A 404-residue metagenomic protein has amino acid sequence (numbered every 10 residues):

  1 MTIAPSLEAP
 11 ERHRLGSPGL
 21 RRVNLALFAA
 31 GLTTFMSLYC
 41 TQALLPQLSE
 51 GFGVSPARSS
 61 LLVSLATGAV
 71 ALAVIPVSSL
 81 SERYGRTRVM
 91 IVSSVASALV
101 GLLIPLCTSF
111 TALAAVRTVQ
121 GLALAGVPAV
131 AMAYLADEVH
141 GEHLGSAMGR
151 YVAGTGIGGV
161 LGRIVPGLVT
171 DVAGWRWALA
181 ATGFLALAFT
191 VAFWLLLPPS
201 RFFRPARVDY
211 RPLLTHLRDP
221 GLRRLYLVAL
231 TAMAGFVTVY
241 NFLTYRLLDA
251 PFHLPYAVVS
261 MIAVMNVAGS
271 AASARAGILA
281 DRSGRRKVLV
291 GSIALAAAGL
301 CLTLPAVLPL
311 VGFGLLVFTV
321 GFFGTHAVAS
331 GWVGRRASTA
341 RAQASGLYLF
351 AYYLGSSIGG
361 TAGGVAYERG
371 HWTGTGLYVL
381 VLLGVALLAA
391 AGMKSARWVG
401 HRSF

Functional and structural regions predicted by a protein language model:
E8-P18, L197-V228: Juxtamembrane intracellular "pre-TM" segments in multi-pass secondary transporters
G53, G85, L106-A112, H140 (+1 more regions): Helix-breaking motifs and short loop linkers at transmembrane-helix boundaries and internal kinks in secondary membrane
L72-T108: Conserved MFS/SLC helix-loop-helix module at the cytosolic interface between two early adjacent transmembrane helices
V74-G85, A271-G284, Y367: Helix-to-loop junctions at the C-terminal end of transmembrane segments in multipass secondary transporters
A96, V100, T111-Q120, P309-V317: Paired small-residue
V116-T155: Cytoplasmic helix-loop-helix junction between adjacent transmembrane helices in 12-TM secondary transporters
G141-E142, S146-L195: Helix-loop-helix hairpin linking two adjacent transmembrane segments in secondary transporters
R286-A329: C-terminal transmembrane helical hairpin of 12-TM major facilitator-type secondary transporters
